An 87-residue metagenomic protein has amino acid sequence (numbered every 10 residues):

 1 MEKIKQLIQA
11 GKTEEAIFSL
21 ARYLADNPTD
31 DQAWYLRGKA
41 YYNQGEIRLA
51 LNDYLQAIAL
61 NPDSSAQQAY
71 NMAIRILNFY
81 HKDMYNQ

Functional and structural regions predicted by a protein language model:
P28, N61-P62: Short coil turns that delineate tetratricopeptide repeat
D31-Q32, S64-S65: Helix-start (N-cap) detector for alpha-helical repeat units in TPR-like alpha-solenoids, especially tetratricopeptide
L36, A69-Y70: Canonical tetratricopeptide repeat
